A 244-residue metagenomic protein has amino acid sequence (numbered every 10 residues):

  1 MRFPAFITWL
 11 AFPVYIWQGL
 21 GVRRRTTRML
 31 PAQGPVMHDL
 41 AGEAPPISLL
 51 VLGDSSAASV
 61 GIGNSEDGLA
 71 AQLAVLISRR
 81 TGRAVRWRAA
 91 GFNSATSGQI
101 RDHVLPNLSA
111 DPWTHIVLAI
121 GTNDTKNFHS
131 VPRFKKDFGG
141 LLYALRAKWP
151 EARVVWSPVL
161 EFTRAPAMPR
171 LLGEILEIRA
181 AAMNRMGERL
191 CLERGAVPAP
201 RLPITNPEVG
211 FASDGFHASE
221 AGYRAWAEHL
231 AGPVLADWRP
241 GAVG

Functional and structural regions predicted by a protein language model:
M1-L50, A231, L235-G244: N-terminal secretory targeting modules
R2, G42, I62, E66 (+5 more regions): Alpha-helix initiation/capping motif
L20, R24, S94-T96, E161 (+1 more regions): Residue-level detector of flexible, active-site-proximal loop/helix-junction positions within diverse enzyme catalytic
R28-P45, D102-A110, G139-K148: Short amphipathic alpha-helices and their capping/turn segments at secondary-structure boundaries
S48-L50, S56-K136: Conserved SGNH/GDSL esterase-like catalytic core that processes O-acyl groups on lipids and polysaccharides
L52-G53, S157: Short hydrophobic segments within beta-strands
L105-G244: Alpha-helical cap/lid subdomain in secreted, periplasmic, or secretory-pathway luminal O-acyl-processing enzymes
